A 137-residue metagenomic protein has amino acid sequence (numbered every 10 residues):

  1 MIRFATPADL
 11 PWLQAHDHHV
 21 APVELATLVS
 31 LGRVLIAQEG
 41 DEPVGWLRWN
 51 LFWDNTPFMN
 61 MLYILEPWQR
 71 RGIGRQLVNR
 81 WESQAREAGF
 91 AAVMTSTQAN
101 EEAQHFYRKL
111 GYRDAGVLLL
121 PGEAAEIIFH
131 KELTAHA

Functional and structural regions predicted by a protein language model:
F4-N60, L65, V78-N79, Q84 (+2 more regions): Acetyl-CoA-dependent GNAT
L31, N55, E101, P121-A125: Short acidic/glycine-enriched loop/turn segments that link adjacent beta-strands
L62-Q69, Q98: A short, internal acetyl-CoA/4′-phosphopantetheine-binding micro-motif in the GNAT/acyltransferase core
R70-S83, R108-K109: Conserved acetyl-CoA-binding loop-helix of GNAT-fold acetyltransferases
A85-Q98: Conserved GNAT acetyl-CoA-binding A-motif
M94-S96, R113-I128: Conserved catalytic-core motifs of GNAT/GCN5-like acyltransferases
A103, L110: Helix-turn-helix
